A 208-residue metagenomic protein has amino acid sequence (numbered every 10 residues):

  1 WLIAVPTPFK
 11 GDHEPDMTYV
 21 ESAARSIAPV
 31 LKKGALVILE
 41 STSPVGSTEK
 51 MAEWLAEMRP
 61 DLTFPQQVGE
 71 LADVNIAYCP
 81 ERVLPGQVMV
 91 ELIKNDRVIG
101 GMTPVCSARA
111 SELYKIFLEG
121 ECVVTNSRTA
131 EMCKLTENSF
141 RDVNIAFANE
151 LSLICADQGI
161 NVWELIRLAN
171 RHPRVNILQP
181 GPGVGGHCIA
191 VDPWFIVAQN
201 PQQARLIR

Functional and structural regions predicted by a protein language model:
W1-R208: Structural/interface elements that position substrates and couple domains in central-metabolism enzymes
